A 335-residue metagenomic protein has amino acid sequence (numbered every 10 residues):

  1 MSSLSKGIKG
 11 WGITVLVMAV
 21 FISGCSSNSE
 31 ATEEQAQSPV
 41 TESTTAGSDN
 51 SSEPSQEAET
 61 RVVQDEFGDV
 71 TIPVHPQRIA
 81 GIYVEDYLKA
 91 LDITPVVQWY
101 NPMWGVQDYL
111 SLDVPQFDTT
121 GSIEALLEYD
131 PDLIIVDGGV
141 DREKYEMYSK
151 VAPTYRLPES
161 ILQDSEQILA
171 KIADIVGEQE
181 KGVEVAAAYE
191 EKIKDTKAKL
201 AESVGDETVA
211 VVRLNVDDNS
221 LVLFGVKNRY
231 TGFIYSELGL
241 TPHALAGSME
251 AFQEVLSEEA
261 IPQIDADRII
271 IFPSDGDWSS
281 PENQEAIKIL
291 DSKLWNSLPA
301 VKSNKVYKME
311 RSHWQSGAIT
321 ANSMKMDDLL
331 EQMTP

Functional and structural regions predicted by a protein language model:
S2-I13: Bacterial N-terminal signal peptides that target proteins for export
G12-S23: Bacterial N-terminal signal peptides
F21-E57: Bacterial lipoprotein signal-peptidase II cleavage site
D69, K150-D218, K305, S312 (+1 more regions): Extracytoplasmic substrate-binding proteins
A80-Y129, L133: A short, structured surface patch at a secondary-structure boundary
P102-V106, L221-Q253: Alpha-helical, coiled-coil/dimerization segments enriched in small aliphatic residues
L126, D130-V136, P153, I261 (+1 more regions): Proline-aspartate-enriched helix->loop->beta-strand connector
R268-P335: Structured C-terminal subdomain patch of bacterial secreted/periplasmic proteins
